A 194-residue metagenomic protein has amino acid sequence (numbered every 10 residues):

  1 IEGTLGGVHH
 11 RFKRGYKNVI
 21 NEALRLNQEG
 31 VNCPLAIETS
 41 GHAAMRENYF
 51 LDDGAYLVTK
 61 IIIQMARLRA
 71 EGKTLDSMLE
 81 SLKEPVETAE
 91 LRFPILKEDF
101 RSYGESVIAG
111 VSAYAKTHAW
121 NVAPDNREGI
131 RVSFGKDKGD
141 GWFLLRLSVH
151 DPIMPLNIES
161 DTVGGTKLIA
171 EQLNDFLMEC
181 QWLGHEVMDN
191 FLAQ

Functional and structural regions predicted by a protein language model:
I1-Q194: Phosphate-binding and adjacent anionic-ligand microenvironments
